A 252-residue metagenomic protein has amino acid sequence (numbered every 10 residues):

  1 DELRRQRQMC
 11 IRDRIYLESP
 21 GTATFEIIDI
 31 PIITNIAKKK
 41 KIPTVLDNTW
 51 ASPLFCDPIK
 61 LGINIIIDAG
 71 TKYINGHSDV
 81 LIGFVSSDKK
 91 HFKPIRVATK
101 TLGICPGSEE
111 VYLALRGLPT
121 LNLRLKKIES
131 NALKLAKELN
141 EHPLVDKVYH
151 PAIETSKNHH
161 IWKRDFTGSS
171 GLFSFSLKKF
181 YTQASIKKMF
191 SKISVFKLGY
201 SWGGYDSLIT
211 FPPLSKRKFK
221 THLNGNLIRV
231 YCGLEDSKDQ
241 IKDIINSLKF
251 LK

Functional and structural regions predicted by a protein language model:
D1-R7, I11: Single conserved hydrophobic/aromatic residue that forms the stacking wall/gate of nucleotide- or nucleobase-binding
I15-E18, I33, D47, G83 (+3 more regions): Buried hydrophobic positions in well-ordered alpha/beta secondary-structure cores of metabolic enzymes
P20-P43, A51-D57: Active-site core of PLP-dependent enzymes with the aminotransferase class I/II
I63-L113, G117-L121: Active-site PLP attachment segment
T99-Y181, S185-K188: Structural motif of enzymes handling amino- and sulfur-group chemistry
R124, Y181, S207-K252: PLP-dependent enzyme catalytic core of the Aspartate aminotransferase-like
A152, F190-F219: Conserved PLP cofactor-binding pocket of PLP-dependent enzymes
I186-S194, D243-L248: Short amphipathic alpha-helices in soluble, non-transmembrane regions that often serve as interface/regulatory elements
